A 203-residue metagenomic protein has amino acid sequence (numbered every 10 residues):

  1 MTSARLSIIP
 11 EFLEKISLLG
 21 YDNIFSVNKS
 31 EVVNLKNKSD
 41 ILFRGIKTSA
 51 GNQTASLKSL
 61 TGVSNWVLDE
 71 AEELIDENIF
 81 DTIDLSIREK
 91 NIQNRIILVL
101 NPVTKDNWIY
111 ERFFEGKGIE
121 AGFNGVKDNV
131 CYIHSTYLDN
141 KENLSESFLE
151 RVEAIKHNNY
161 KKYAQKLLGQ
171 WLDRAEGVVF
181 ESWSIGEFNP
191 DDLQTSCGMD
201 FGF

Functional and structural regions predicted by a protein language model:
M1-A4, I92-Q93: Conserved SF1/SF2 helicase motif Ia
A4-S64: Inter-Walker segment of RecA-like/P-loop motor cores
V32-K36, E120-D128, G186-N189: Short, conserved catalytic or adaptor-binding loops enriched in Gly and charged residues
K36, F201-F203: A generic beta-sheet turn/junction motif
N65-W66, I97, S196: Hydrophobic "anchor" residues on beta-strands that sit immediately upstream of conserved functional sites
D69-A71: Walker B catalytic acidic pair
E73-N143, S147-K156: ASCE P-loop NTPase helicase motor core
N140-F201: ATPase catalytic-site recognition across NTP-hydrolyzing enzymes
